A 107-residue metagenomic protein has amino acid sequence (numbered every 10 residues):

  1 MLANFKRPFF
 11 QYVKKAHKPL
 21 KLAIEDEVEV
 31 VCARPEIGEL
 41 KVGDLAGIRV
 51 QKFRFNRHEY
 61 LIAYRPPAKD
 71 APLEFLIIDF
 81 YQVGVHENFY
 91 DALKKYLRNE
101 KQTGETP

Functional and structural regions predicted by a protein language model:
M1, R49-Q51, I62: Residue-level detector of beta-strand structural context in well-folded domains
M1-E27, P107: Arg/Lys-rich, positively charged N-terminal/basic patches that mediate binding to nucleic acids
Q11, V30, V85-N88: Active-site micro-motifs of SAM-dependent methyltransferase domains
K15-K18, A33, K69: Secondary-structure boundary motif
L20, P35-E39, G104: Secondary-structure transition/capping residues
E29-N56: A short, surface-exposed loop/turn module that caps and links secondary-structure elements
F55-L61, R65-P107: Enriched for short, Lys/Arg-rich terminal
